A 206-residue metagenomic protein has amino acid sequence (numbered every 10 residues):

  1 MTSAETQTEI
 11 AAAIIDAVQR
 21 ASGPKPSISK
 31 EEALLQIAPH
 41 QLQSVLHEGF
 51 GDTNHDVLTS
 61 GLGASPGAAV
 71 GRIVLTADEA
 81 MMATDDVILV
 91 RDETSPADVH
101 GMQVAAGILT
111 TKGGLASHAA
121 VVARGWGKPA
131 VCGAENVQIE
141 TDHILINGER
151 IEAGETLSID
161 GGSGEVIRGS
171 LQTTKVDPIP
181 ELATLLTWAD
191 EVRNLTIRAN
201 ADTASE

Functional and structural regions predicted by a protein language model:
M1-A80: Cysteine-dependent phosphatase catalytic core of the protein tyrosine phosphatase
A4-T6, D52-S60, A64-D86, R91-E206: Acidic, glycine-rich flexible loop/linker segments
